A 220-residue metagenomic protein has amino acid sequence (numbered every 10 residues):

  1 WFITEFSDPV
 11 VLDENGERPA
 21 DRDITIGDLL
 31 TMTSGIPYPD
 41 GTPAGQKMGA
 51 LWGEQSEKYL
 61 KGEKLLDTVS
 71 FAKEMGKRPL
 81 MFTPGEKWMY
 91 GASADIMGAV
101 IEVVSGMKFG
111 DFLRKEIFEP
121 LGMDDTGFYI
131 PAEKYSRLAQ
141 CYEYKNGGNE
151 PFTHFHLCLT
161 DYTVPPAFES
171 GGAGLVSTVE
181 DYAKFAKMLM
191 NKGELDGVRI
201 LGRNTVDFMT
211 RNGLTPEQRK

Functional and structural regions predicted by a protein language model:
F2-K220: Short, surface-exposed loop or secondary-structure junction motifs that flank catalytic or metal-binding residues
